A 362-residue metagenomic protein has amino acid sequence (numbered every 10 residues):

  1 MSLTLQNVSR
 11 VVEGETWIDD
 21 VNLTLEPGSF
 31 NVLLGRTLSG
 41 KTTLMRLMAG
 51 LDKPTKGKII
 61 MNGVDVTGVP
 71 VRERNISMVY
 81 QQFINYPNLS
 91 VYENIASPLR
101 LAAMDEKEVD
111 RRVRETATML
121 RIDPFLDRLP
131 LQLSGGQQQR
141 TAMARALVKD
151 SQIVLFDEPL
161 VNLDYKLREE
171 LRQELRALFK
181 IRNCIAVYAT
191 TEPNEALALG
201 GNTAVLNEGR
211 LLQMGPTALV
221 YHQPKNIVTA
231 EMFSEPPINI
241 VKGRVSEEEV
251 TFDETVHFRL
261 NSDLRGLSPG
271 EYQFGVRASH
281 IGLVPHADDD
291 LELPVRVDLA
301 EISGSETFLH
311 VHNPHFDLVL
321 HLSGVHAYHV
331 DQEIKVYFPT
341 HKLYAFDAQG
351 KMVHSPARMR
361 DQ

Functional and structural regions predicted by a protein language model:
L34-R36: The feature captures the beta-strand-to-loop junction immediately N-terminal to the Walker
T42-M45, T141: ABC ATPase nucleotide-binding domain helices that frame the ATP-binding cleft
A49: Helix-to-loop junction immediately C-terminal to a conserved catalytic motif
K53-K58, E208, L343: Conserved coupling/switch loops of ABC nucleotide-binding domains, chiefly the family-specific signature
G57-D65: Conserved ABC transporter NBD signature motif
R74-S77, Q81, N85-V228: ABC ATPase nucleotide-binding domains
E249-Q362: Non-catalytic connector elements of ABC transporters
